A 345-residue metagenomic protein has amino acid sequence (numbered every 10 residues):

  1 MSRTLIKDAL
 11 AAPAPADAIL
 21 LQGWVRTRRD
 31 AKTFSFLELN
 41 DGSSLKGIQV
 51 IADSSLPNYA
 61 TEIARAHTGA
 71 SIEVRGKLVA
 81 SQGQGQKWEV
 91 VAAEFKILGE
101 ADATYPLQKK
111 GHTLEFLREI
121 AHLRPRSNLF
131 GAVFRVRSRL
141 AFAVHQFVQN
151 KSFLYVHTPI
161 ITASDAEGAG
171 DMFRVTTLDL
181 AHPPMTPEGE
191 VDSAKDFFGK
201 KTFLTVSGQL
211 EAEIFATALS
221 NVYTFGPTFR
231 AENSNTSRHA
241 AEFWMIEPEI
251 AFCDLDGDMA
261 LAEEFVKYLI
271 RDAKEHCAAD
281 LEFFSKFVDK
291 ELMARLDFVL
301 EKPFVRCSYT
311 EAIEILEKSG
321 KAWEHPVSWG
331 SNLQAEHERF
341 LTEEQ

Functional and structural regions predicted by a protein language model:
S2-A251: Class II aminoacyl-tRNA synthetase-like tRNA-binding/catalytic domains
K32-T33, A212, D256-G257, G320-A322: Short amphipathic alpha-helical segments with coiled-coil-like heptad repeat character
A132-V136, D254-L261, F304: Catalytic cores of large soluble enzymes that bind and process phosphate-bearing ligands
Q146, N150, A260, E264 (+1 more regions): Replace "anionic and nucleotidyl ligands
D165-D192, E264-Q345: Metal-assisted phosphate- and nucleotidyl-transfer catalytic regions
T217-L219, D254-E275: His/Asp/Glu-rich mid-to-C-terminal helical/loop segments that flank catalytic regions of hydrolases
S234-N235, C253, L300-P303: Alpha-helix capping and helix-loop boundary segments enriched in small/acidic/polar residues
